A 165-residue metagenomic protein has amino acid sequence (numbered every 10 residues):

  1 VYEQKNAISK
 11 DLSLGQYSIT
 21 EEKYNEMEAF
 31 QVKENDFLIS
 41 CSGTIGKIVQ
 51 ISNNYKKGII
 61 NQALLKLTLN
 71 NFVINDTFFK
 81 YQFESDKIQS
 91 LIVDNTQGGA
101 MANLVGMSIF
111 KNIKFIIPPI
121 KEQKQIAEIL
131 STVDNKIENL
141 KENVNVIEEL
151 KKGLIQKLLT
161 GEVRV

Functional and structural regions predicted by a protein language model:
V1-L12, V93-G98: Extended, non-catalytic scaffold segments that flank or surround catalytic motifs
Q4, I51, L69, F115-I117: Hydrophobic residues in beta-strands and at strand termini
K5-F37, N54: Sequence-specific dsDNA recognition surfaces
C41, K57-L65, I74-T77, Q97-K121: A short glycine-rich beta-alpha junction/loop motif
T44-I45, A63, I88: A generic "binding-loop/recognition-motif" signal
I45-S52: Short, Lys/Arg- and Gly-enriched loop/turn segments at beta-strand edges
I116-V165: Amphipathic alpha-helical coiled-coil/heptad-repeat segments
